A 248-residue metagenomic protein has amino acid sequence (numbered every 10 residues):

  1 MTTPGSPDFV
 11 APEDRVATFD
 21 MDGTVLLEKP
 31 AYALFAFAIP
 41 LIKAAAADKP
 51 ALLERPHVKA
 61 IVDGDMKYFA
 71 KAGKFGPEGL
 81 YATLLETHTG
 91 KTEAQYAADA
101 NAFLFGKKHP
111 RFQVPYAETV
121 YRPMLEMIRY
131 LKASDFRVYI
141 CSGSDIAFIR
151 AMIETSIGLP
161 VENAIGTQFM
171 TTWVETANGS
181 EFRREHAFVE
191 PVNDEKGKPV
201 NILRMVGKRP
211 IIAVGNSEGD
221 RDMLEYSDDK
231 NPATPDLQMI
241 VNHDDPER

Functional and structural regions predicted by a protein language model:
M1-M21, K43, A47-K49: Non-catalytic pre-domain segments flanking phosphatase-related domains
T3, Y68, L80-T83, F148 (+2 more regions): Generic preference for well-ordered secondary structure
P7-F9, D14, K91-R248: C-terminal cap/substrate-recognition subdomain and adjoining C-terminal extension of metal-dependent phosphatase-like
D20-D22, A45-K49, I61-D65, A151-T155 (+1 more regions): Short amphipathic alpha-helical patches
M21, K29, Q168: Fold-independent oxyanion-binding glycine-rich loops and adjacent beta-strand/coil segments at enzyme active sites
E28-A31, A36-I39, A151-M152, Y226: Short, solvent-exposed loop/turn and secondary-structure capping segments
A31, A38-E118, R122: A metal-dependent, Asp-based hydrolase signature
